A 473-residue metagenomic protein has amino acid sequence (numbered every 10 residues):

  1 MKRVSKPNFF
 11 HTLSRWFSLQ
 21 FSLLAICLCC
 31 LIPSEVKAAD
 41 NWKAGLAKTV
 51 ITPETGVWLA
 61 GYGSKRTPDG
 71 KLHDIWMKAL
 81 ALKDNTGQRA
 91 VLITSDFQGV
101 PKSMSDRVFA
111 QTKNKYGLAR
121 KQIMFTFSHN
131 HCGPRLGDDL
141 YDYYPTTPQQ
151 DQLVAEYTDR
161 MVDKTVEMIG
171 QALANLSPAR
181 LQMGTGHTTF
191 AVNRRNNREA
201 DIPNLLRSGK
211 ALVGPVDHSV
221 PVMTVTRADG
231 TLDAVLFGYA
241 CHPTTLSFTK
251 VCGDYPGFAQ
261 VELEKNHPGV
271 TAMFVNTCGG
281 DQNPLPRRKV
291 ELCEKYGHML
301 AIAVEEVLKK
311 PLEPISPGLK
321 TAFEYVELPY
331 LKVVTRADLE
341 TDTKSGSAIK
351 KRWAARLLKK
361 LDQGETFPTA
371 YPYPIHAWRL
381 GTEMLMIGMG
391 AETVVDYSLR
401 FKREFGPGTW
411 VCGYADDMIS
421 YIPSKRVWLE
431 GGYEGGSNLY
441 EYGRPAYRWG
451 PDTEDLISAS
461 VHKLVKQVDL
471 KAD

Functional and structural regions predicted by a protein language model:
M1-F17: N-terminal secretory signal peptides that target proteins for export/translocation
S18-I32: Bacterial N-terminal signal peptides
I32-A38: Sec/Tat signal peptide C-region and signal peptidase I cleavage site
A39-T126, N130-T271, T277-C278, R288-H298 (+2 more regions): Conserved beta-alpha junction segments in alpha/beta enzyme cores
Q282: Catalytic histidine-centered segment of alpha/beta-hydrolase-like enzymes
A301: Charged, flexible cofactor/metal-binding loops and thiol motifs
